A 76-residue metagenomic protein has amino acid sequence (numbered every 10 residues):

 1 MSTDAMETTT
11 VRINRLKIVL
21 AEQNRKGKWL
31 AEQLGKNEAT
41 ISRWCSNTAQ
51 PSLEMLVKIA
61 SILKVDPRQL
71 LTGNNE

Functional and structural regions predicted by a protein language model:
M1-K26: A short, Lys/Arg-rich alpha-helix, primarily the initiator
E22, Q33, I62: Residues within the alpha-helical elements of helix-turn-helix
L30-A31, I59: Short alpha-helical "recognition helix" segments of helix-turn-helix
Q33, W44, G73: Residues in the recognition helix of alpha-helical DNA-binding motifs
K36-P51: Recognition helix of helix-turn-helix/homeodomain-like DNA-binding domains that insert into the DNA major groove
E54-Q69: DNA major-groove recognition helix of helix-turn-helix/homeodomain DNA-binding modules
L70-E76: Short amphipathic recognition helices of helix-turn-helix/homeodomain-type DNA-binding modules
